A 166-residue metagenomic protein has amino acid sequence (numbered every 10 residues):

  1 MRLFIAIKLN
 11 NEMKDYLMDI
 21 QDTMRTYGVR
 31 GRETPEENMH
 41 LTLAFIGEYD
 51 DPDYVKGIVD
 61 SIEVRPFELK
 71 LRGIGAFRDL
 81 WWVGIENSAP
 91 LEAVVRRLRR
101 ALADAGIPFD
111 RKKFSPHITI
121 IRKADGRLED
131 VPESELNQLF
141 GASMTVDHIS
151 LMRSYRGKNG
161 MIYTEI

Functional and structural regions predicted by a protein language model:
M1-I166: Histidine-dependent nucleotide/RNA phosphoesterase domain, centered on the 2H-phosphoesterase fold with its duplicated
